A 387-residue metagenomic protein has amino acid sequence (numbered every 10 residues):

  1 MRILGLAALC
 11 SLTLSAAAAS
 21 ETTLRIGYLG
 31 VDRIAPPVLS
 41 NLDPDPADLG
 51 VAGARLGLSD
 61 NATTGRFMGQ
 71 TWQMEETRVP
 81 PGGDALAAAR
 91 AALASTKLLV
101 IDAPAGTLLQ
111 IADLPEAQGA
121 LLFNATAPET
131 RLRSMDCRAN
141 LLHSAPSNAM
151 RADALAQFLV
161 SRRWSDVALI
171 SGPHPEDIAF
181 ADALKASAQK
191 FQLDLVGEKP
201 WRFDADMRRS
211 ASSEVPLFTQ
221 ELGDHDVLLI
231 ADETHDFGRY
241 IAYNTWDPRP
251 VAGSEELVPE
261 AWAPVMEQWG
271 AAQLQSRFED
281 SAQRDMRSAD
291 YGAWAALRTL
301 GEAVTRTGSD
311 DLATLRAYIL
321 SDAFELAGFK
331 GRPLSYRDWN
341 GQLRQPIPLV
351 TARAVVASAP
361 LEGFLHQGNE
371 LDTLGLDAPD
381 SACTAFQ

Functional and structural regions predicted by a protein language model:
M1-L9: Sec-dependent signal peptide recognition, specifically the positively charged N-region followed immediately by
G5-L6, A18-Q387: Extracytosolic ligand-binding ectodomains
T13-A17: N-terminal signal peptide c-region/cleavage motif recognized by signal peptidases
